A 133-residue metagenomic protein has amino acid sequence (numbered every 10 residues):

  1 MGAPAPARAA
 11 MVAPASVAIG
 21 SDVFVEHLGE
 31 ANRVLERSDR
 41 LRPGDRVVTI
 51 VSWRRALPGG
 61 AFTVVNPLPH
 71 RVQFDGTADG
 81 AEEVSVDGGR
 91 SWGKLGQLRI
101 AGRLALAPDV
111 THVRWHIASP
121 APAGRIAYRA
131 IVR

Functional and structural regions predicted by a protein language model:
G2-R133: Exported/extracytosolic protein signature
